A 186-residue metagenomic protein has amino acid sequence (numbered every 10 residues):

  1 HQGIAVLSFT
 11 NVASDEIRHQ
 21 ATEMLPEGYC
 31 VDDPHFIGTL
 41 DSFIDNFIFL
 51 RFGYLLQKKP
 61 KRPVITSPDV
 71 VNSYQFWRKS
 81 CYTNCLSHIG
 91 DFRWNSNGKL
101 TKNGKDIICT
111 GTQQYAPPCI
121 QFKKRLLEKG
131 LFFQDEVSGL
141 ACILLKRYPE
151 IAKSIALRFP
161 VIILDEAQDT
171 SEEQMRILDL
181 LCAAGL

Functional and structural regions predicted by a protein language model:
H1-G53: P-loop NTPase Walker
G3-A5, F76-I163, E172-I177: Accessory N-terminal region flanking or inserted into the helicase ATPase core in nucleic-acid motor proteins
V31, A156-R158, G185: Short loop/turn elements that form and flank the Walker-type P-loop nucleotide-binding site in RecA-like NTPase cores
N46, R51-N72: DNA-processing P-loop NTPase/helicase core
D179-L186: Conserved RecA-like helicase ATPase core segment that couples NTP binding/hydrolysis to strand translocation
